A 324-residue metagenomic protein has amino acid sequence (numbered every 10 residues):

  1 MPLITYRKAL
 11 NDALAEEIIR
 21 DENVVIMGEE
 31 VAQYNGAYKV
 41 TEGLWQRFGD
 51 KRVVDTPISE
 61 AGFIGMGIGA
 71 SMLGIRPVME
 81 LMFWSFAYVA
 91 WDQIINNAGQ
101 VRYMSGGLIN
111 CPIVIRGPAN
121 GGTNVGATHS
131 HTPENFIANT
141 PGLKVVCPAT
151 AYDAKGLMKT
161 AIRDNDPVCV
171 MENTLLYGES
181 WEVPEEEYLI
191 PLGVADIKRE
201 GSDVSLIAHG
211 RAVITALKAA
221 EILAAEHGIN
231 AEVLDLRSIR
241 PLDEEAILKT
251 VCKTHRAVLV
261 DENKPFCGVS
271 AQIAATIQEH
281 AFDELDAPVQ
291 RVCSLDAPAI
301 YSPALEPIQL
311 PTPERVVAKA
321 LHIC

Functional and structural regions predicted by a protein language model:
M1-M171, P307-I308: Thiamine diphosphate
V31, Y38-R47, I109-V114, G122-N124 (+1 more regions): Thiamine diphosphate
